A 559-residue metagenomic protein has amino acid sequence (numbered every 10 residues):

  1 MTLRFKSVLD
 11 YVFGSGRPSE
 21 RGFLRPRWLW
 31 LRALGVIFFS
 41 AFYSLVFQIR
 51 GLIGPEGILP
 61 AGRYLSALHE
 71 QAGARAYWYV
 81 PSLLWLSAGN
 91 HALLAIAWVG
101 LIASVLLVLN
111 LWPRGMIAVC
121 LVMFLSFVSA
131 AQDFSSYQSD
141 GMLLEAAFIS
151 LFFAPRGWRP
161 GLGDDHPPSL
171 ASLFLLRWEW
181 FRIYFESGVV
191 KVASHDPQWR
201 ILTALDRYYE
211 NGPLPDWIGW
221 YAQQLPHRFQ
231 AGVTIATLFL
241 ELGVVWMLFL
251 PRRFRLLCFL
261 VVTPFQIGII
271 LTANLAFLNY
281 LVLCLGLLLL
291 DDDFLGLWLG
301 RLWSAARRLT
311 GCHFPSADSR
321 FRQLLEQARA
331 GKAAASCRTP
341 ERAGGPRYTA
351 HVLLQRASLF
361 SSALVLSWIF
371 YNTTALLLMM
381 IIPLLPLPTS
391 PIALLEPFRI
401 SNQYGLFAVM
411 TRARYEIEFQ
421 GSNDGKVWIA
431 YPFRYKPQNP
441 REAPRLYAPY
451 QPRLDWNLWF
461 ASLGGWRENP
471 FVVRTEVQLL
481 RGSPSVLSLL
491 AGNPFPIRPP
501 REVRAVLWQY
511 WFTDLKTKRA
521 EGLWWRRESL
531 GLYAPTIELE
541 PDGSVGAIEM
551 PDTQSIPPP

Functional and structural regions predicted by a protein language model:
T2-C312, R347-P559: Alpha-helical membrane-anchoring segments
C312-H313, R320-Q323, A328-R329, A334-T339 (+4 more regions): Short, low-complexity intrinsically disordered segments enriched in A/P/G/S/L with frequent Arg, especially at protein
D318-F321, D424: Short intrinsically disordered, low-complexity coil segments enriched in acidic
